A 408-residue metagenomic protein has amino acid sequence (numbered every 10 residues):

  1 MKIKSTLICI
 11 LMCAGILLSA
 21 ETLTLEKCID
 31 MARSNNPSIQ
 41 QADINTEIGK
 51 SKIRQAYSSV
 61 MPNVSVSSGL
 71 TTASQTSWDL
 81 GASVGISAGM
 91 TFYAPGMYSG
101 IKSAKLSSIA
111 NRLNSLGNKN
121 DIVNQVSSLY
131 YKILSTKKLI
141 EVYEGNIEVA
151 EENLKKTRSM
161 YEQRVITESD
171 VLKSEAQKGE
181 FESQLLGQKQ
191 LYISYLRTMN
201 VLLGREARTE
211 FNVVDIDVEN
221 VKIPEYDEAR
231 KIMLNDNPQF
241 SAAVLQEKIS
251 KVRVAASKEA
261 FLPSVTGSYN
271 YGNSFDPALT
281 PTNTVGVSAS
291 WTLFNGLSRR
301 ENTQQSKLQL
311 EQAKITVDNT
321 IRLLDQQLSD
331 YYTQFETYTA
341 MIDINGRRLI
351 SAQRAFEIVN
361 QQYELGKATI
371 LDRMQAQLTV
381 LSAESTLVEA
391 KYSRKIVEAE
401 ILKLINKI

Functional and structural regions predicted by a protein language model:
M1-I10: Bacterial N-terminal signal peptides that target proteins for export
K2, D121-I232, Y331-Q334, Y338 (+1 more regions): Periplasmic alpha-helical coiled-coil/stalk elements that build and connect Gram-negative outer-membrane
L11-S19: Hydrophobic h-region of N-terminal signal peptides that target proteins for export in Gram-negative bacteria
S19-S65, V165, E206-K248, I408: Bacterial Sec-pathway N-terminal export signals of envelope proteins
D30-Q40, E47-P62, I86-S103, I109 (+7 more regions): A glycine-/polar-enriched beta->alpha junction
Q41-A56, N118, I122-Y143, S159 (+5 more regions): Amphipathic alpha-helical coiled-coil segments
S65-K105, N212-Y226, S268-Q304: Small/polar, glycine/serine/threonine/aspartate-rich low-complexity segments that form flexible
T71, S77-W78, N153, S183-L186 (+6 more regions): Outer-membrane beta-barrel domain signature
